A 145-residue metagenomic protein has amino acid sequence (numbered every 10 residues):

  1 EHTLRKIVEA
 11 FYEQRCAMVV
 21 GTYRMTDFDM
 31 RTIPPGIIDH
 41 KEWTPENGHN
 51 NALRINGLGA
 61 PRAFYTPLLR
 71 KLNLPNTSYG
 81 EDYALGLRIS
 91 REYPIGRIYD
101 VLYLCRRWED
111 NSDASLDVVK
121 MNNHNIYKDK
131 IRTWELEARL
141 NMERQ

Functional and structural regions predicted by a protein language model:
H2-P35: Conserved donor NDP-sugar-binding/catalytic core segment of glycosyltransferases
G21-T22, G96-L102, R106-R107: Catalytic beta-strand/loop signature of glycosyltransferases that borders the donor
T22, I33-I55: Short, flexible, basic/aromatic active-site loop/helix in glycosyltransferases
M25, P67-K71, E109-N111: Short, well-ordered alpha-helical scaffold segment located in the soluble/lumenal catalytic or ligand-binding core
W43-N51, C105-W108, A114-R144: Catalytic core of nucleotide-sugar-dependent glycosyltransferases
G57-N73: Conserved nucleotide-sugar donor-binding and metal-coordinating catalytic region shared by glycosyltransferases
S78-L85: Acidic donor-binding loop at a coil-to-helix junction in glycosyltransferase catalytic cores that engages
I89-S90: Hydrophobic residues within well-ordered alpha-helices
